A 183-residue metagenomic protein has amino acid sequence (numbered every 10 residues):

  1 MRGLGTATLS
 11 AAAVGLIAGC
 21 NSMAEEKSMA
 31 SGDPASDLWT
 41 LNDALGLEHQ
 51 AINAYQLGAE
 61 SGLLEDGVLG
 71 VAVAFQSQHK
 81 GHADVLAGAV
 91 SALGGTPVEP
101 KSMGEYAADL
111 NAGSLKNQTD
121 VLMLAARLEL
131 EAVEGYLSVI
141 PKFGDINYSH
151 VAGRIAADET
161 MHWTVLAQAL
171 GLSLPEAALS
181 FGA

Functional and structural regions predicted by a protein language model:
L4-L9, L16, N21-A183: All-alpha RGS (Regulator of G-protein Signaling) helical domain and cognate RGS-like helical scaffolds
